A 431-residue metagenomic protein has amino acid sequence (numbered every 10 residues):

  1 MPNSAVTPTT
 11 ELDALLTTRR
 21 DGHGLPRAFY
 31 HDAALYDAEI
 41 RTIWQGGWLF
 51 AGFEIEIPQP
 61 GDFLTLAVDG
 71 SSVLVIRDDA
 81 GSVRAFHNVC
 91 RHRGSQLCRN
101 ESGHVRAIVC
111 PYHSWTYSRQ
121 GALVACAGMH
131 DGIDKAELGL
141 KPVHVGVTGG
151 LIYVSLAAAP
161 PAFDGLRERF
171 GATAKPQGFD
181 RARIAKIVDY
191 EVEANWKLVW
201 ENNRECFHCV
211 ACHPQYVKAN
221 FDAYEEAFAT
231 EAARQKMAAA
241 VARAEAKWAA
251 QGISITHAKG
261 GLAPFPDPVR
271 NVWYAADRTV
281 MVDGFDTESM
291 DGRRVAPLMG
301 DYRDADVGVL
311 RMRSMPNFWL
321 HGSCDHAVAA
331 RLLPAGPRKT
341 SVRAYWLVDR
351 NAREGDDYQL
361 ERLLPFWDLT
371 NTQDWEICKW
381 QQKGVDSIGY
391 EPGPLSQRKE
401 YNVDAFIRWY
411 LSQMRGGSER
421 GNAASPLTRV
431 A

Functional and structural regions predicted by a protein language model:
M1-L15, E419-A431: Basic/polar N-terminal segments that are highly enriched at the extreme N-terminus, encompassing both cleavable
L12-R27, D180: Short, contiguous pre-domain boundary segments
L25-V68, V73-L74: Non-catalytic accessory segments flanking enzyme active sites
G46-I57, V124-M129, M312-P316: Short Pro/Gly-enriched beta-strand edge/turn motifs at strand-loop
G52-Q59, K135, V307-R311, Y345: Short linear motifs in intrinsically disordered
E56-P176: Rieske [2Fe-2S] iron-sulfur-binding domain
I76, N88, L151-A431: C-terminal catalytic domain of Rieske-type non-heme iron oxygenases
